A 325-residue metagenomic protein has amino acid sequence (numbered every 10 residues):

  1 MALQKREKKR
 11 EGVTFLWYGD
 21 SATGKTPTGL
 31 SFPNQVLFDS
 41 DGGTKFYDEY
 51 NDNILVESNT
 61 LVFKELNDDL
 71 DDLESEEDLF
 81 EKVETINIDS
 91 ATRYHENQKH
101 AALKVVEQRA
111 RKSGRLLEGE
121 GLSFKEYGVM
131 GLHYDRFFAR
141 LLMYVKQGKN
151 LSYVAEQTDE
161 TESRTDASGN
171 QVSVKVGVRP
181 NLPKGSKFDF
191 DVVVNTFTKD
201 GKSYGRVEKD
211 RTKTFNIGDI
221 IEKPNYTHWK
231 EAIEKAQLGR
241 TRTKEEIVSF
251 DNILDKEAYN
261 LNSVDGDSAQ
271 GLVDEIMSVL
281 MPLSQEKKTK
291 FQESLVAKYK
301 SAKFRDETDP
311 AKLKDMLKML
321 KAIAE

Functional and structural regions predicted by a protein language model:
Q4-G19, T23-K25, S31-F32, G42 (+5 more regions): Interfaces that engage single-stranded nucleic acids at replication/repair/recombination sites
K8-F15, E49-N59, G119-V129, A167: Short, basic, glycine/proline-bearing loop/turn elements
K8-R10, E76-E81, M143-Q147, K187: Conserved catalytic network of the ASCE P-loop NTPase/AAA+ motor domain
L16, T85-N87, S152-V154: Structural motif
D20, M143-Y226: Phosphate-binding/switch region of NTP-binding enzymes
V36-Y47: Short beta-strand-centered segment that lines the nucleotide-binding/catalytic pocket of NTP-utilizing
F46-R111: Conserved nucleotide-sensing/catalytic segment adjacent to the nucleotide-binding pocket in NTP-handling enzymes
S90-N181: P-loop NTPase motor core
